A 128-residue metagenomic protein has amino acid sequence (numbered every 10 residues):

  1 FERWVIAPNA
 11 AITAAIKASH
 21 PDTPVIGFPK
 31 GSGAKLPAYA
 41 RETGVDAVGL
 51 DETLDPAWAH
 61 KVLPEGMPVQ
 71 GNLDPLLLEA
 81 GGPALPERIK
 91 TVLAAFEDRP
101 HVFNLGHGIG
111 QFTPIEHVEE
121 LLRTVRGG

Functional and structural regions predicted by a protein language model:
F1-G128: Active-site loop segments of alpha/beta catalytic cores
